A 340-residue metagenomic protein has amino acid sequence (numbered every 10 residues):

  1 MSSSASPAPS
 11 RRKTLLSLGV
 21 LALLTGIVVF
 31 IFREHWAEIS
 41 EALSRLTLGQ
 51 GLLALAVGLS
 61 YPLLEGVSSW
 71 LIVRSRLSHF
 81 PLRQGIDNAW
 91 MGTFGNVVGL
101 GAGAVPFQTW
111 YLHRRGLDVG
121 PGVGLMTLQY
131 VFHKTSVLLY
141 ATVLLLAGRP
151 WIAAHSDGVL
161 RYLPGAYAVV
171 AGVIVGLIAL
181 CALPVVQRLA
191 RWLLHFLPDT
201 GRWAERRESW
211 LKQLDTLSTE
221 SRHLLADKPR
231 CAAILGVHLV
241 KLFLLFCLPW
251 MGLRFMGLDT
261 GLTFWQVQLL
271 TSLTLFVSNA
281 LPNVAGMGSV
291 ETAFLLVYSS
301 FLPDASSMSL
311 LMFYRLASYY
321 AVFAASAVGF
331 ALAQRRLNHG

Functional and structural regions predicted by a protein language model:
M1-E41, G92-A204, N283, M287-G340: Transmembrane helix-loop-helix hairpins in multi-pass inner-membrane proteins
K13-L16, R45-A54, R222-G236: Membrane-interface helix starts
E38-R45, L112, Q213-A226: A short amphipathic helical element positioned immediately N-terminal to and/or at the very start of a transmembrane
G51-L55, L82, I86, V123 (+4 more regions): Hydrophobic alpha-helical transmembrane segments
L64-M91, G252-L270: Membrane-embedded helical hairpins/re-entrant loop segments and their flanking transmembrane helices within multi-pass
R83-G92, L128, W265-F276, A305-Y314: Alpha-helical transmembrane segments of multi-pass membrane proteins
A190-L225: Membrane-interface interhelical connector segments
S221-T274, L281: Transmembrane helical segments that form the transport core of multi-pass membrane transport proteins
